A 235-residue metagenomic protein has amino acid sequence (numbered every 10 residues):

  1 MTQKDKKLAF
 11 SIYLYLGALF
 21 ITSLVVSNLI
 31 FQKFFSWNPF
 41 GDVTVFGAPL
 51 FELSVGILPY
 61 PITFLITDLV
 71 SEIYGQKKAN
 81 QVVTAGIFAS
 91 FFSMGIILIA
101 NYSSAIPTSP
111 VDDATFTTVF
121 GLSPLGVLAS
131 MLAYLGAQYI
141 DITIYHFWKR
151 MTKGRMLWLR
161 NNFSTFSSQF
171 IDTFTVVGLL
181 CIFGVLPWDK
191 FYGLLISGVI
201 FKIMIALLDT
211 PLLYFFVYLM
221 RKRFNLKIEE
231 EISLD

Functional and structural regions predicted by a protein language model:
T2-A18: N-terminal membrane topogenic signal
I21-W37: Alpha-helical transmembrane segments of multi-pass membrane proteins
L58-L69: Central hydrophobic cores of alpha-helical transmembrane segments in multi-pass inner-membrane proteins across all
G86-I87, L135, W158-F170, L195-K202: Transmembrane helix-bundle signature of multi-pass membrane transporters/permeases
S90-S109, S130, Y134-Q138: Transmembrane alpha-helix/helix-exit interface in multi-pass inner-membrane proteins
I99-L125: Membrane-interface interhelical connector segments
W148-N161: Membrane interface segments of multi-pass transport proteins and intramembrane proteases
L219-D235: Short, highly charged, low-complexity non-transmembrane loops/tails of multi-pass membrane proteins
